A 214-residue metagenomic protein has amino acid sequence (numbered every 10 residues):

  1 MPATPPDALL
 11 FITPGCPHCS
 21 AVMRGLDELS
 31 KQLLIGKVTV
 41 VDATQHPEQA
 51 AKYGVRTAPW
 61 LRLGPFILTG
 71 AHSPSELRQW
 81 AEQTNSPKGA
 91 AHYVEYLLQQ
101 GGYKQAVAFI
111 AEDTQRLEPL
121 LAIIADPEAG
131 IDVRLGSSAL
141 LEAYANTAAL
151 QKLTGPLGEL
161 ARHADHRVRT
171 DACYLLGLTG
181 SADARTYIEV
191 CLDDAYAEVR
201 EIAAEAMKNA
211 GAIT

Functional and structural regions predicted by a protein language model:
M1-L33: Local sequence-structure signature of Cys/Sec-based thiol-disulfide redox active-site neighborhoods
L34-E48: Thiol-based oxidoreductase modules, predominantly thioredoxin-like and allied folds used for disulfide exchange
A51-G64: Structural micro-motif
R62-Y93: Non-catalytic, surface beta->alpha helical segment in thiol-disulfide oxidoreductase systems
A90-A91, D113-D126, T147-R162, S181-D193 (+1 more regions): Amphipathic alpha-helical scaffolding segments comprising HEAT/armadillo-like alpha-solenoid repeats
Q100, A129-D132, R162, H166-R167 (+2 more regions): Alpha-helix N-cap/helix-start positions at coil->helix boundaries
Y103-V107, S137, A172, A203: Conserved hydrophobic register position within alpha-solenoid helical repeats
